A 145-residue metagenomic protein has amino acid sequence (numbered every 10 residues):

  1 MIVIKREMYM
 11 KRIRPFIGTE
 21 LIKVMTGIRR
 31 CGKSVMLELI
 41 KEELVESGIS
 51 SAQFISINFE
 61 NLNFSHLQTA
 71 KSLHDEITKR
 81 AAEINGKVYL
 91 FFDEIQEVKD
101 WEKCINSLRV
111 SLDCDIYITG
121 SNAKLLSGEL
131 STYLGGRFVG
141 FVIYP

Functional and structural regions predicted by a protein language model:
M1-P145: Phosphate-binding site recognition
